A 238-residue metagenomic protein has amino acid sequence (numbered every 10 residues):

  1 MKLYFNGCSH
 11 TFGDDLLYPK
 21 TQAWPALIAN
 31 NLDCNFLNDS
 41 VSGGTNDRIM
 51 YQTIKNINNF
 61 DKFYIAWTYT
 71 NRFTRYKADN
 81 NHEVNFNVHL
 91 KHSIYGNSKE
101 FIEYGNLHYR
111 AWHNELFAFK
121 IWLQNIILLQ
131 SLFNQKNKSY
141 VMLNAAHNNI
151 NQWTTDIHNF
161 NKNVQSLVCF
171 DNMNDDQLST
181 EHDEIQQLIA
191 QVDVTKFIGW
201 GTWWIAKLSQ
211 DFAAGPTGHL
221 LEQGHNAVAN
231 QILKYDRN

Functional and structural regions predicted by a protein language model:
M1-N56, L221, A227: Serine-esterase "nucleophile elbow" of acetyl-processing enzymes
I54-N238: Alpha-helical cap/lid subdomain in secreted, periplasmic, or secretory-pathway luminal O-acyl-processing enzymes
